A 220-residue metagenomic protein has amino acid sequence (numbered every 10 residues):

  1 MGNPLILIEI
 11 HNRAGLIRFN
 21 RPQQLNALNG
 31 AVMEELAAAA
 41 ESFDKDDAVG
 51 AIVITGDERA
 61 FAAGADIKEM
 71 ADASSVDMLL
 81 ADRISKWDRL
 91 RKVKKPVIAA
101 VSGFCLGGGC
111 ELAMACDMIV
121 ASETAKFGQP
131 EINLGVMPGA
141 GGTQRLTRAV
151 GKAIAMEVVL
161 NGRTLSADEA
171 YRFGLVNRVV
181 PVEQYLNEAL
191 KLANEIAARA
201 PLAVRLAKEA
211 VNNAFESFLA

Functional and structural regions predicted by a protein language model:
M1, E9, G30, E34 (+6 more regions): Replace "anionic and nucleotidyl ligands
M1-D57: Conserved CoA-thioester-binding segment of acyl-CoA-metabolizing enzymes
I17, R21, E35-L36, I54 (+5 more regions): Terminal peptide-recognition signature
E34-A37, K45-A48, G56-K92, C105 (+2 more regions): Glycine- (often His-adjacent) and acidic-residue-rich active-site loop that binds/positions the CoA thioester
R91-V204, K208: Crotonase-fold acyl-CoA enzyme core
N177, F215-A220: Short, intrinsically disordered, charge-balanced linker/junction segments flanking boundaries in proteins
